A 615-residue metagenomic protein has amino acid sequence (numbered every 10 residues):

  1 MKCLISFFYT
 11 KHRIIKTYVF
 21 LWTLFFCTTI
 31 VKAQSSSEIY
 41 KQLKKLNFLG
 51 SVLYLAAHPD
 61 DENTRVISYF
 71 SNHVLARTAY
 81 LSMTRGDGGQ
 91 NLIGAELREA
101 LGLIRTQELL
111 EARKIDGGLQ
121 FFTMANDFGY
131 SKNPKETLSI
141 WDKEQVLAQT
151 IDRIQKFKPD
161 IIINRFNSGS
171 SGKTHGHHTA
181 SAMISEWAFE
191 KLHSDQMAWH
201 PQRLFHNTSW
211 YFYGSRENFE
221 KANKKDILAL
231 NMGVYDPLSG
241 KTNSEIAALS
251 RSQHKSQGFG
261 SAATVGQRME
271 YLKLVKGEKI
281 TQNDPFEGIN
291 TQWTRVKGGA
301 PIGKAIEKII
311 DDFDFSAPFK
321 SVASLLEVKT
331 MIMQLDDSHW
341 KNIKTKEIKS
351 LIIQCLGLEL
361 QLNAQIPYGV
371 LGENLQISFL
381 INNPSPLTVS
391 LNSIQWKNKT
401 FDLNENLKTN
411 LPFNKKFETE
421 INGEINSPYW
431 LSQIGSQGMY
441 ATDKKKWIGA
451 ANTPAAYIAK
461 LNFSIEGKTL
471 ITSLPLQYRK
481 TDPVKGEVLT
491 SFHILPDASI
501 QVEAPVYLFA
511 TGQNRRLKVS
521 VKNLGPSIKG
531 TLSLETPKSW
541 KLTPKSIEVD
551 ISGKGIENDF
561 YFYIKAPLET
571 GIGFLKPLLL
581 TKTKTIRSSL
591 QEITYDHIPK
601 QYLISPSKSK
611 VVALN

Functional and structural regions predicted by a protein language model:
L4, A33-V52, N133-T137, K143-L360: Metal-dependent de-N-acetylase/amidase catalytic core
A33-F157, T179, E186-E190: Active-site rim/loop-helix segments in enzyme catalytic domains that contact anionic ligands
I332-G372, R479-A510: Low-complexity, acidic Ser/Thr/Pro/Gly-rich terminal tails and inter-domain linkers that flank the onset of structured
L371-P384, G512-G525: Short beta-strand elements of extracellular/lumenal beta-sandwich folds
P384-E424, G530-K554, K565-P567: Proline-anchored loop/turn motifs at beta-strand termini and strand-loop-strand connectors
K416-A451, D550-K554, K565-G571: Short, surface-exposed loop/turn segments at beta-strand-coil junctions that are enriched for proline with nearby
E424-S427, K538, S546-L614: Extended acidic/polar, glycine-enriched regions that form or flank non-catalytic beta-rich accessory modules
K460, S464-N523, Y595-N615: Acidic, serine/threonine- and proline-rich intrinsically disordered appendage/tail regions
